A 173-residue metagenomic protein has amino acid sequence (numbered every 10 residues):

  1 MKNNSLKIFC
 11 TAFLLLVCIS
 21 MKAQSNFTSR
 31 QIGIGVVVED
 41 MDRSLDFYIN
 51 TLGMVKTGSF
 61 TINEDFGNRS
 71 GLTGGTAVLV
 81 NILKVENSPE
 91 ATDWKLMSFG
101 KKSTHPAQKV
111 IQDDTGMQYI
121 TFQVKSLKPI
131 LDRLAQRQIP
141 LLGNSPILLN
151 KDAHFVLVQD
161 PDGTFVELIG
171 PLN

Functional and structural regions predicted by a protein language model:
M1-N26: Bacterial Sec-dependent N-terminal signal peptides
A23-R43, I62, F66, L72-T73 (+2 more regions): N-terminal beta-strand motif that seeds the catalytic metal site of vicinal oxygen chelate
T28, G75-T76, P89, Q112-D114: Short, low-complexity disordered segments enriched in Ser/Pro/Gly and basic
Q31-G33, T51, V78-V80, M117-Y119 (+1 more regions): Extracellular structured ligand-interaction cores
V37-A91, L149: Core segments of cupin and vicinal oxygen chelate
V38-D42, T57-G58, E90-T92, M97-F165: Vicinal oxygen chelate
L83-S88, V158-P161, P171: Active-site beta-strand termini and strand-to-loop segments that position acidic
